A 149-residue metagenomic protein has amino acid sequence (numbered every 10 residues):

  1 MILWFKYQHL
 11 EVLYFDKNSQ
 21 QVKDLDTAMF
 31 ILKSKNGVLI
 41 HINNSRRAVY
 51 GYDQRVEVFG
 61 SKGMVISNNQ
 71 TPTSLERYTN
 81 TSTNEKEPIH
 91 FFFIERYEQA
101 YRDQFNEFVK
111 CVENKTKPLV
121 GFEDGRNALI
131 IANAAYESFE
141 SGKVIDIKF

Functional and structural regions predicted by a protein language model:
M1-L39, S45-Y50, E123: Rossmann-like dinucleotide-binding domain that binds NAD(P)(H)
K35, E107-F149: C-terminal helix-rich "cap/oligomerization" subdomain common to oxidoreductases
V49, F93-F105: Active-site loop of classical SDR/Rossmann-like NAD(P)-dependent oxidoreductases, centered on the catalytic Tyr-X3-Lys
Y50-Y52, F59, N68-N69: C-terminal substrate-binding/catalytic lobe of Rossmann-fold NAD(P)-dependent oxidoreductases
V56, P72-N84: Short polybasic amphipathic segments
L75, R102-N106, A132: A general structural signal for well-ordered alpha-helical segments in protein cores
F92-E95, T116-P118: Active-site rim elements
